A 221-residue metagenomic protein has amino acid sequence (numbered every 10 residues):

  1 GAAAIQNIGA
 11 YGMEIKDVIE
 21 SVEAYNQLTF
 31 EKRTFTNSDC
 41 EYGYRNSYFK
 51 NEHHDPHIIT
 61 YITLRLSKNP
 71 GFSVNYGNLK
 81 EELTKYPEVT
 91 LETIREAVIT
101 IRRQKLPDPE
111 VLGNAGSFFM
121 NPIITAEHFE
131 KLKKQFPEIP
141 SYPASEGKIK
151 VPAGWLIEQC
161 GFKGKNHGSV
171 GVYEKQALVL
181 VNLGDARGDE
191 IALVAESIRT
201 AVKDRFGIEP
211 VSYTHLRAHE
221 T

Functional and structural regions predicted by a protein language model:
N7-N37, E41-Y42, E52-L64: Structural signature of FAD isoalloxazine-binding scaffolds in flavoprotein oxidoreductases
F30, I62, F119, I157 (+1 more regions): Residue-level signal for inorganic ion chemistry
D55, I59-Y61, L66, F72-K80: A conserved active-site cap/scaffold subdomain adjacent to cofactor or substrate pockets
P87-E130: Oxyanion-binding "anion nests"
I149-F162: A C-terminal functional module that forms or caps the active site or interfaces directly with catalytic machinery
G168-S197: Amphipathic, heptad-repeat alpha-helical segments used for oligomerization and assembly
G188-S212: C-terminal or internal capping secondary-structure element at the end of a domain, subdomain, or sheet
T214-T221: Conserved small/polar residues in nucleotide/adenosyl-binding loops
